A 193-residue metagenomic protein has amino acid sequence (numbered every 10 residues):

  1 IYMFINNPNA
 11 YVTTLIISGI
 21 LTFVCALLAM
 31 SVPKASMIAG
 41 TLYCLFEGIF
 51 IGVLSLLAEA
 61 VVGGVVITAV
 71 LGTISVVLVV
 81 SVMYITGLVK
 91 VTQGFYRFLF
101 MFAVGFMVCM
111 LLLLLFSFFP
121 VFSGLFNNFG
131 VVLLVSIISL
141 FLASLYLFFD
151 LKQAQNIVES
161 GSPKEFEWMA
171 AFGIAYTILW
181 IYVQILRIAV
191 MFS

Functional and structural regions predicted by a protein language model:
I1-S193: A hydrophobic alpha-helical transmembrane-helix feature that marks the membrane cores and membrane-interface segments
